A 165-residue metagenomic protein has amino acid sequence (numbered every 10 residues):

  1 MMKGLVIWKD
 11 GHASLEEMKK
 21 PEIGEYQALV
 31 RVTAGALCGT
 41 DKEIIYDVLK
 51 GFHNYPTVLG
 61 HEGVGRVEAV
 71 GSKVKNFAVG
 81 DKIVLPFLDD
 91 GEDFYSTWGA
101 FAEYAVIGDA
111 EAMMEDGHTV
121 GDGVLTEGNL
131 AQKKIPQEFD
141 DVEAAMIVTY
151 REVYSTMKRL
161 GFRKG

Functional and structural regions predicted by a protein language model:
M1-K3: Extreme N-terminal starter segment of soluble prokaryotic enzymes
L5-A13: Extracellular beta-rich ligand/substrate-recognition surface
G11-H12, L49, L88-D89, Y150-R151: Short beta->alpha connector loops
L15-E17, K42, Y104: Well-ordered beta-strand positions in beta-sheet-rich domains
P21-A36, V48-F101, G108-E111: Glycine-rich beta-strand-centered segment in the early N-terminal region that forms part of a ligand/cofactor-binding
T40-Y46: Cytochrome P450 core scaffold surrounding the K-helix E-X-X-R motif and the conserved "meander" helix-loop region
D90-G165: NAD(P)H dinucleotide-binding glycine-rich loop of Rossmann-like/cofactor-binding domains, especially the beta1-alpha1
